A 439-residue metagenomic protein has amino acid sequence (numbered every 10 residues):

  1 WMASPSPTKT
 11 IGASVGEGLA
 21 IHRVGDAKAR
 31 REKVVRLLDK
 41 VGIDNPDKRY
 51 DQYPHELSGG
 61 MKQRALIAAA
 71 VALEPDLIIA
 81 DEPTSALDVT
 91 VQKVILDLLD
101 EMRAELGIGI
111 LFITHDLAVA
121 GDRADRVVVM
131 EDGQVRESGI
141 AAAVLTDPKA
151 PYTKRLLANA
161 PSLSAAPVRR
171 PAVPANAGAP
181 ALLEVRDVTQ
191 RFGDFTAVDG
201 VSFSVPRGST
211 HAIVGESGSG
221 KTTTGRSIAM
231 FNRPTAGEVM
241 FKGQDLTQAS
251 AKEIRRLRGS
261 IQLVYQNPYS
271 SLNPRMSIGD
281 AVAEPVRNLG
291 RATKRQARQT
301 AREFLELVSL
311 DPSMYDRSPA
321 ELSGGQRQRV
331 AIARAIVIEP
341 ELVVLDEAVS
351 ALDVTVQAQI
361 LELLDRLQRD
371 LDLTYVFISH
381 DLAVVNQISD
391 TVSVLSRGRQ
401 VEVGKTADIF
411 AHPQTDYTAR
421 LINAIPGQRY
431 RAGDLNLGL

Functional and structural regions predicted by a protein language model:
A13, I21, A27, A143-P148 (+4 more regions): ABC ATPase NBD coupling module
A29-K48, D245, Q296-S313, I422-N423: Conserved ABC ATPase "signature" region
Q52-L57, M61, S318-L322, Q326: Conserved ABC ATPase signature
E74, E339: Conserved catalytic motifs of ABC-family nucleotide-binding domains
S138-G139, D147, Q400-G404: ABC ATPase "signature
G237-D245: Conserved ABC transporter NBD signature motif
